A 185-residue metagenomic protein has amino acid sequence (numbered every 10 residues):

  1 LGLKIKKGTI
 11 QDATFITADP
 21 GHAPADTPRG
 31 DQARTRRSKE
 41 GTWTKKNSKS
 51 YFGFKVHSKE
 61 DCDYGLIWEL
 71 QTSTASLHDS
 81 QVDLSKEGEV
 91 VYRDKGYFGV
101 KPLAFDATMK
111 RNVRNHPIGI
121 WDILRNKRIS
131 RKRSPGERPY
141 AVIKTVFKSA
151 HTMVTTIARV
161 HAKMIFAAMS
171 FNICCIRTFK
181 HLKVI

Functional and structural regions predicted by a protein language model:
L1-L103, R111, F166: Polybasic low-complexity intrinsically disordered regions
L3-K7, T145, S149-T152, C175-L182: Intrinsically disordered or highly flexible coil/loop and linker segments, enriched in small and charged/polar residues
T14, R36, G41, C62 (+7 more regions): Enrichment for repetitive, rod-forming helical segments
P24, D106, S149, I173-C175 (+1 more regions): Hydrophobic alpha-helical membrane context
E89-I165: Helix-centered, glycine/charged polyanion-binding patches within enzymatic domains that contact phosphate-containing
I157-C174, T178-I185: C-terminal domain-tail junction helix/linker
